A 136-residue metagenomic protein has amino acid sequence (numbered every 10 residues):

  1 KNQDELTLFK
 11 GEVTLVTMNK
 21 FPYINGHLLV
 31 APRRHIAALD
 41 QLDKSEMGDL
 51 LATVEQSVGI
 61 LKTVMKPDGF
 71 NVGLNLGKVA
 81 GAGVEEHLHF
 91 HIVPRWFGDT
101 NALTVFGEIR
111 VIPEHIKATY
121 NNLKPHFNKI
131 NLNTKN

Functional and structural regions predicted by a protein language model:
K1-N136: HIT superfamily nucleotide-processing domains
